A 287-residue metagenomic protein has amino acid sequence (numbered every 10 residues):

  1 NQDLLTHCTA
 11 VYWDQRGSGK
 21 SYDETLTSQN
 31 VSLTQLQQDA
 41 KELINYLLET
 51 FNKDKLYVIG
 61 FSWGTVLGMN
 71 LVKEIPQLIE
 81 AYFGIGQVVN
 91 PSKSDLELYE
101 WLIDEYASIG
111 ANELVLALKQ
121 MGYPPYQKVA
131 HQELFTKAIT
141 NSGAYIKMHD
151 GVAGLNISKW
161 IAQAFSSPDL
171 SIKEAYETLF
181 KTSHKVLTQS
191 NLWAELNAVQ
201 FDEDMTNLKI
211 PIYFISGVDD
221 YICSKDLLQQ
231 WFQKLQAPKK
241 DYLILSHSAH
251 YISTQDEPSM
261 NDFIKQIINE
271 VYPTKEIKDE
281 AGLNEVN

Functional and structural regions predicted by a protein language model:
D3-D23: Conserved alpha/beta-hydrolase
Q35-K55: Conserved acidic catalytic loop of the alpha/beta-hydrolase fold
V66, V72, Q77-Y126: A catalytic-pocket lid/entrance helix-loop region that shapes and gates access to the active site across common
I109-E203, I210: Alpha/beta-hydrolase
L208, F214-S216, D220: Short beta-strand/loop motif that positions the catalytic acidic residue of the alpha/beta-hydrolase fold
Y221-L227: Conserved alpha/beta-hydrolase "acid-adjacent" motif
L235-Y251: Catalytic histidine neighborhood in serine/cysteine hydrolases with alpha/beta-hydrolase-type architecture
S248-E257, N261: Catalytic histidine-centered segment of alpha/beta-hydrolase-like enzymes
